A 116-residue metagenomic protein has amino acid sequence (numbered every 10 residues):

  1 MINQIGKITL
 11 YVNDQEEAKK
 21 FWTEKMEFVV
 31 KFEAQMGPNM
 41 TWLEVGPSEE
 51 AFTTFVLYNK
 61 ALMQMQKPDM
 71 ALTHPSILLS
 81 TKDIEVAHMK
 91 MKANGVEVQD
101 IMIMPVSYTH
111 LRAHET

Functional and structural regions predicted by a protein language model:
I2, T9-F52, A93: Core segments of cupin and vicinal oxygen chelate
I5-K7, L72-S76: Eukaryotic phosphotyrosine signaling hubs
Y11, L78-S80: Short hydrophobic/aromatic beta-strand micro-patches that form the beta-sheet surface supporting nucleotide- or nucleic
Q15, K82-I84: Helix N-cap motif at beta-to-alpha junctions
M36-G37, M104-V106: Conserved beta-strand edge residues that scaffold enzyme active sites
E85-K90: Short amphipathic alpha-helices within nucleic acid-binding modules
G95-Q99: A common structural junction motif
T109-T116: Conserved small/polar residues in nucleotide/adenosyl-binding loops
